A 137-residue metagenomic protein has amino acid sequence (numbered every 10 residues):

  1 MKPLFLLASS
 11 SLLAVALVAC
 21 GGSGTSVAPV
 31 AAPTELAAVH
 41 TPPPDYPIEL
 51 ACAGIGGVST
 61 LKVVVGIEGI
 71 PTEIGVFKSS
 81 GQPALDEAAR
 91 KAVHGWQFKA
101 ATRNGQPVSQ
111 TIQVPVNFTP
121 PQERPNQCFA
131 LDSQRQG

Functional and structural regions predicted by a protein language model:
M1-S11: Bacterial N-terminal signal peptides that target proteins for export
A16-A19: C-terminal motif of bacterial Sec signal peptides marking the signal peptidase cleavage site
G21-G24: Bacterial signal peptide processing site
A28-V64, A88-R135: Short proline/glycine- and basic residue-enriched helix-capping loop/turn segments at helix->loop/beta transitions
V76-F77, Q113: Residue-level structural signal for beta-strand termini and adjacent loop
K78-P83: A short acidic/small-residue loop/turn micro-motif
